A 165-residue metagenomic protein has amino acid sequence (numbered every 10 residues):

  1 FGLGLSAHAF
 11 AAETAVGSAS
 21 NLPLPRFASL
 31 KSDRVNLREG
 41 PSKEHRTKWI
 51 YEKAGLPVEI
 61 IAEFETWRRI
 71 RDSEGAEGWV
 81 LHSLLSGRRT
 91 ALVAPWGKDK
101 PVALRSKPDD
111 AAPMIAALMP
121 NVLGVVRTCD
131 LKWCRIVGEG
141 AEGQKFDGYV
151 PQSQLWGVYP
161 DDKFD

Functional and structural regions predicted by a protein language model:
F1-G4: Bacterial N-terminal signal peptides
S6-A9: N-terminal signal peptide c-region/cleavage motif recognized by signal peptidases
A11-E39, I50-A54, I61-F64, R71-S73 (+4 more regions): SH3-family beta-barrel domains
K43: A short, aromatic/hydrophobic, helix- or strand-capping loop or linear motif that either lines the entrance/gate
R46-T47: Beta-strand-rich domains and repeat architectures in extracellular enzymes and scaffolds, especially beta-propellers
E77, K145-D147: A structural signal for beta-strand boundary/capping segments at domain termini and interdomain linkers
